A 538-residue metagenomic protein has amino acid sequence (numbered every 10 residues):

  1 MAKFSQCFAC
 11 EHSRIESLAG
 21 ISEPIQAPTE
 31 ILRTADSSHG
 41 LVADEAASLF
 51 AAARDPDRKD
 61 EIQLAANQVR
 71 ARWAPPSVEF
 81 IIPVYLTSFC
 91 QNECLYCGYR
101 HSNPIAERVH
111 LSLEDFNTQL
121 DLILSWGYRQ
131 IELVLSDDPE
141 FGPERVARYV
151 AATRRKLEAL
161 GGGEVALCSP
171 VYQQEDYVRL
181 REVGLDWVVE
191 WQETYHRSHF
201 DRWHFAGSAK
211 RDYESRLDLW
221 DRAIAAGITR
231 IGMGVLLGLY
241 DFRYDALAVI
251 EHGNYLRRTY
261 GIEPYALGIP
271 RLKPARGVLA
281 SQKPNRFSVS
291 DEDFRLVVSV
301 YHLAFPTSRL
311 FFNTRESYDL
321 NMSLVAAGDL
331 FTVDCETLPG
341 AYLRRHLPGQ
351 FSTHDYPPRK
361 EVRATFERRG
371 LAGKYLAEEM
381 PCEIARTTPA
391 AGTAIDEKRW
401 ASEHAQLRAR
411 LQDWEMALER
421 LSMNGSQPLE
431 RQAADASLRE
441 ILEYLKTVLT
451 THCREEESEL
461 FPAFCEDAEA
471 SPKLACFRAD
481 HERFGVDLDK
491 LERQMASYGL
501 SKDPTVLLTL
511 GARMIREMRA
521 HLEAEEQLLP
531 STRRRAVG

Functional and structural regions predicted by a protein language model:
M1-R54, L124, R258-A391: Auxiliary Fe-S-binding modules of radical SAM enzymes
S38, A66, C94, E190 (+4 more regions): Conserved, mostly hydrophobic/aromatic
I62-N103, R108-V134, D186: N-terminal pre-triad scaffold of radical SAM enzymes
Y85, S136-D138, C168-Y172, E193-Y195 (+4 more regions): Active-site beta-loop-alpha junctions enriched in small/polar residues
H101-D115, I123-A223, R230-G232, G261-G268: Core AdoMet radical
Q173-E182, Y240-N254, S317-A327: Catalytic cores of alpha/beta
L180-W187, G227-T229, P306, V325-T332: Glycine-enriched alpha-helix->loop->beta-strand junction motifs that scaffold or abut catalytic
P389-G538: Small-residue-biased structural context
